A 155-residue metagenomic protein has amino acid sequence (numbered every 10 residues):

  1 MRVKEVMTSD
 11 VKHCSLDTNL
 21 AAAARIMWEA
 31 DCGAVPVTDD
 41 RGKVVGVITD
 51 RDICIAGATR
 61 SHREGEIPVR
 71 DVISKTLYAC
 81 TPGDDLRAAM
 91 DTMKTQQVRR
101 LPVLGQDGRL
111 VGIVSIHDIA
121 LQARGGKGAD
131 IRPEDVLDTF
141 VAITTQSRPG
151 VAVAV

Functional and structural regions predicted by a protein language model:
M1-D10, T49-T81, D85-K94, L110 (+1 more regions): Tandem CBS (Bateman) regulatory domains
T8, H13-V35, K43-V44, I48 (+2 more regions): N-terminal first-folded block
C14-D31, T38, C80-Q97, V103-G105: The conserved cystathionine-beta-synthase
M27-A30, V35-R51, M93, L101-H117: A glycine-centered beta-loop-beta connector
